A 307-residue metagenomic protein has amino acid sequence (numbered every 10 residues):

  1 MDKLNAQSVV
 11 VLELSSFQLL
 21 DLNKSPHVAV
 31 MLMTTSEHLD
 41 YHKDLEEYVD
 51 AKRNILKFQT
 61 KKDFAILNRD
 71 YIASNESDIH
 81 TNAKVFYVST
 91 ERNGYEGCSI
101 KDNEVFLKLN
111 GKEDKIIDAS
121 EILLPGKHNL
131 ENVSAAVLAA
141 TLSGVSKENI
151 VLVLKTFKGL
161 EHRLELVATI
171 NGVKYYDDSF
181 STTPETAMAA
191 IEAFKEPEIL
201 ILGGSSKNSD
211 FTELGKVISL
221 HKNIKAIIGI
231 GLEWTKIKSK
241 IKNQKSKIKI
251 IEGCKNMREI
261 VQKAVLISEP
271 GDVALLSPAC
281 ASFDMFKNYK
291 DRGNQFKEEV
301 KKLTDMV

Functional and structural regions predicted by a protein language model:
L4-G94, C98-K101, F106, K112 (+2 more regions): Flexible active-site lid/hinge loop adjacent to a nucleotide/diphosphate and Mg2+-phosphate binding pocket
L32, Y48, I66, V85 (+7 more regions): Residue-level signal for inorganic ion chemistry
E46-D50, F211-K216, G293-F296: Charged helix-capping and loop-helix junction motifs
Y71-E76, N93-Y95, N208-D210, E233-S239: Short, charged/polar "capping" segments at the starts of alpha-helices and the immediately preceding loops
N82-I100, V151-K155, E165, G229-I230 (+1 more regions): Beta-strand->loop->alpha-helix junctions that form or flank phosphate-binding loops in nucleotide-handling enzymes
A119-I224, S239: Nucleotide phosphate-binding/pyrophosphate-handling subdomain across enzymes that bind or process nucleotide phosphates
F211-D272, M306-V307: C-terminal helical cap/extension that packs against the catalytic core of soluble nucleotide-cofactor enzymes
A279-M306: Glycine/aspartate-rich loop-and-adjacent alpha/beta segment that forms the canonical ThDP
